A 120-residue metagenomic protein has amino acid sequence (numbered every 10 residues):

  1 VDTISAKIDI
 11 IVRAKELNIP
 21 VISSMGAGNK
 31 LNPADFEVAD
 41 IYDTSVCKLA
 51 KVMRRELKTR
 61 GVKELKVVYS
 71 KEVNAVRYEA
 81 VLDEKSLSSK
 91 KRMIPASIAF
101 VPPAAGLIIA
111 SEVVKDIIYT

Functional and structural regions predicted by a protein language model:
V1, S5-D40: ADP-ribose/adenylate-binding Rossmann-like module
D43-T120: Glycine-rich phosphate/adenylate-binding loop
